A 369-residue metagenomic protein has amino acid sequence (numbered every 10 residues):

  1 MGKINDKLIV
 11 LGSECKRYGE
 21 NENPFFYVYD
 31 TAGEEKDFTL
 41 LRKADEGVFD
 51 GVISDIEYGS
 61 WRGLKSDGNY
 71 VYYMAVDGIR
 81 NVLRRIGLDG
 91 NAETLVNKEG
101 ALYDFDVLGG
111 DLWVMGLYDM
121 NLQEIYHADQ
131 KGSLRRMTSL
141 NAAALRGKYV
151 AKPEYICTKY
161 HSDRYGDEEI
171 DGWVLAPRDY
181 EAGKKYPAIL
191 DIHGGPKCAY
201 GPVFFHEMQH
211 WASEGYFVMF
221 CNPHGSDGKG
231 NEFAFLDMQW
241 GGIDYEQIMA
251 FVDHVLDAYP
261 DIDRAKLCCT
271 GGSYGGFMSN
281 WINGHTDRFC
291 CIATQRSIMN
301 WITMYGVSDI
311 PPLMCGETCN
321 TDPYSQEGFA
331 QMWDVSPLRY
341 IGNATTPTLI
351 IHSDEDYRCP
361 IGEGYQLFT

Functional and structural regions predicted by a protein language model:
M1, R42-V48, N97-Y103, N141-L145: Short coil/turn segments at the loop-to-beta-strand junctions that recur within blades of beta-propeller repeat folds
N5-K7, G68-N69, G110: Short coil/turn segments that connect the beta-strands within blades of beta-propeller domains
V10-W61, Y73-V82, E99, G116-E124 (+1 more regions): A flexible loop/linker signature enriched in serine peptidases of the S9 family
C15, G195, D354-D356: Acidic beta-to-alpha connecting loop that harbors the catalytic carboxylate
D30-G33, I86-N91, D129-G132: Short loop/turn segments that connect beta-strands within beta-propeller blades
E35-K43, E93-N97, L134-N141: Beta-propeller fold detector
K131-G132, L140-A265, T270-G272, G306-V307: Cap/lid segment of the alpha/beta-hydrolase catalytic domain
P223-T369: Active-site-proximal cap/loop segments of hydrolase catalytic domains
